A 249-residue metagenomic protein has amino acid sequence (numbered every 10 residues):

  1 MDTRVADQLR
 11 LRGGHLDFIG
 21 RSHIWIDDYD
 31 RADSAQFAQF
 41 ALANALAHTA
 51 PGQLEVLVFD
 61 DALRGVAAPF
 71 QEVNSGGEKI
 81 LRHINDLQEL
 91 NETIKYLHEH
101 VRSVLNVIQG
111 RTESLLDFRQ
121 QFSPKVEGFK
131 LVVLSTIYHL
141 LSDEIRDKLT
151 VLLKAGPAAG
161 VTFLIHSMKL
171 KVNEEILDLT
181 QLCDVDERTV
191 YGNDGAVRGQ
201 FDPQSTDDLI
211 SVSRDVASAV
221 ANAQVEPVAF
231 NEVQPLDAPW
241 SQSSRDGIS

Functional and structural regions predicted by a protein language model:
M1-R31, E232-S249: The Walker A/P-loop phosphate-binding site
V5, A32-A38, N44-L131, Y138-L140 (+2 more regions): Mechanochemical coupling/switch segment within NTP-driven translocation systems
D17, P69-E72, P157, T162: Amphipathic helix/helix-loop-helix segment enriched in hydrophobic residues with interspersed Lys/Arg and occasional
R21-S22, P51-L54, G77-K79, G128-F129 (+3 more regions): Short glycine-/polar-rich loops that comprise or flank the Walker A/P-loop and associated switch/sensor motifs
W25, L131-T136, L164: Structural motif
I26, D60, G156: Conserved RecA-like P-loop NTPase ATPase core
L141-A158: Conserved Walker B catalytic segment
L153-D237: Conserved ATP-driven motor cores of ASCE-family P-loop NTPases powering translocation/secretion/packaging/pilus
